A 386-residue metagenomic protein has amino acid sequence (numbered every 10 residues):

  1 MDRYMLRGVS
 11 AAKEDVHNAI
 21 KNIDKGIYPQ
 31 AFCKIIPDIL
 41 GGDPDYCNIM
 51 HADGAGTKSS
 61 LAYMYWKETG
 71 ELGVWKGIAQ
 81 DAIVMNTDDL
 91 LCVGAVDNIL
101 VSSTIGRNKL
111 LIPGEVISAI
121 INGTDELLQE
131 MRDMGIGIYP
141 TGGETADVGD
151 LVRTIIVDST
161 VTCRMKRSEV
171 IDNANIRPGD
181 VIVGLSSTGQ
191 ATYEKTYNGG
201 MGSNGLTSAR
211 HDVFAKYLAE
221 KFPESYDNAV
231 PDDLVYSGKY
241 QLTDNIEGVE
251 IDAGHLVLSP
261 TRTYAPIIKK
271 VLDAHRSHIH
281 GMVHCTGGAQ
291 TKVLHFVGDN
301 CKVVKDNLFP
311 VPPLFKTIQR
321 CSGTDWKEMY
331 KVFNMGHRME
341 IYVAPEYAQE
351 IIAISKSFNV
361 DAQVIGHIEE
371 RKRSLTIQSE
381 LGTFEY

Functional and structural regions predicted by a protein language model:
M1-Y386: Helix-biased detector of long, well-ordered alpha-helical tracts
